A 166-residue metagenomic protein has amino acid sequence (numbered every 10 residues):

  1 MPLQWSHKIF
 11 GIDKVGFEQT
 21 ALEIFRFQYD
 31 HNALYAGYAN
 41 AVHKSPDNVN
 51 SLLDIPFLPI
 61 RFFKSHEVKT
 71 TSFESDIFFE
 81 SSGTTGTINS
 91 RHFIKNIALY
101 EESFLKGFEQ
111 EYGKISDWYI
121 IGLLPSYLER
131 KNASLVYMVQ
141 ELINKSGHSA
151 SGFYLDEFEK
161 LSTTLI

Functional and structural regions predicted by a protein language model:
M1-E80, G86-S116, I121-G122, S126 (+5 more regions): Nucleotide 5′-phosphate-binding alpha/beta core
S134-M138: Extended acidic/charged loop-beta regions that coordinate divalent cations and stabilize anionic phosphate/carboxylate
